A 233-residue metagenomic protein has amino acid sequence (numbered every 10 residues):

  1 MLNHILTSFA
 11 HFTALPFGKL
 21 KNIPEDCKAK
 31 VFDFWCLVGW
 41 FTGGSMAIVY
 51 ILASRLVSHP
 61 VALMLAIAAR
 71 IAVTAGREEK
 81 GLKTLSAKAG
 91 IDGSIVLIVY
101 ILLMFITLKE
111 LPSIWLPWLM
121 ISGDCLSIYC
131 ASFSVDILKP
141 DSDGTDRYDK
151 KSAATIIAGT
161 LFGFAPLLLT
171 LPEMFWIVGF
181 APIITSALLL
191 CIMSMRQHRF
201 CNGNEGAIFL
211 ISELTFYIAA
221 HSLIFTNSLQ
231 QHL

Functional and structural regions predicted by a protein language model:
M1-E78, I91-L233: Hydrophobic alpha-helical transmembrane segments
E79-L85: Glycine-rich active-site/cofactor-binding loop and its immediate structural neighborhood
